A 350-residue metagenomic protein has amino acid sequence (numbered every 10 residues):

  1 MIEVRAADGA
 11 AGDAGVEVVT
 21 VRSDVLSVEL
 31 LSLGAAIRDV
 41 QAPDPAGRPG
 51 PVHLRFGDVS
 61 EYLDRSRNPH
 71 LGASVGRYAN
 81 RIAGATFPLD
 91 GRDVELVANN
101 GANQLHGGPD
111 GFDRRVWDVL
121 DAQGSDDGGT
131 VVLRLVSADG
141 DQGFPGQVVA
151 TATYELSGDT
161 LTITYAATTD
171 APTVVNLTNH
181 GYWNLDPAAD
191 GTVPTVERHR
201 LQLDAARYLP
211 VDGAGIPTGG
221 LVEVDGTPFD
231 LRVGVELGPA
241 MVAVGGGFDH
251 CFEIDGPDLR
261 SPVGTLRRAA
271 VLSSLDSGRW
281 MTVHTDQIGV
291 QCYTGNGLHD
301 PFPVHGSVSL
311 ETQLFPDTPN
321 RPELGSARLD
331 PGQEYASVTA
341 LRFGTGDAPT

Functional and structural regions predicted by a protein language model:
M1-T350: An exposed, glycine/acidic-rich loop-and-rim segment of catalytic or binding clefts
